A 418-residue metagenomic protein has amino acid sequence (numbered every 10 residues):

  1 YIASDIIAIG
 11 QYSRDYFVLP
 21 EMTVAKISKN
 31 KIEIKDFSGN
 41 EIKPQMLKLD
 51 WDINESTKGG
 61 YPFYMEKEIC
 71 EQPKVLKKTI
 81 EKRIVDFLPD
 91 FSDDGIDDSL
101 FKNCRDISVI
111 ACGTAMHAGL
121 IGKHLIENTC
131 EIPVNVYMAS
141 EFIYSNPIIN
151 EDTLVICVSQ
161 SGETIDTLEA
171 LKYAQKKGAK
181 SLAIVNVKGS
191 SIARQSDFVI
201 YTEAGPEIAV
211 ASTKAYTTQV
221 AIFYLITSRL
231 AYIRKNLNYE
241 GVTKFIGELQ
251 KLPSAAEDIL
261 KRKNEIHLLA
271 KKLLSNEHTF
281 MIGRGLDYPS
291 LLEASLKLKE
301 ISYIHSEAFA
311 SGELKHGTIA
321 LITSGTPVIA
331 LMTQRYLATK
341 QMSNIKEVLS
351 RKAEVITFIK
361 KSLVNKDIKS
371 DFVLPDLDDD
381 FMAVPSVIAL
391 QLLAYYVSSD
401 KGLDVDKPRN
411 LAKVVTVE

Functional and structural regions predicted by a protein language model:
Y1-A3, V18, V24-K26, E33-K35 (+15 more regions): Structured core elements
Y1-K102, A115, H124, N128-T129 (+8 more regions): N-terminal segments that mediate ammonia production and transfer in glutamine-dependent amidotransferase systems
D15, E21-T23, N30-I32, L47 (+16 more regions): Structural beta-strand/beta-sheet cores of well-ordered domains, especially the beta-sheet scaffolds that support
G39, D367, L377-E418: Generic C-terminus detector
Y61-M65, G113-G122, M281, G285-E300 (+1 more regions): Conserved phosphate/anionic-ligand binding catalytic regions in large, soluble enzymes, centered on
Q72-S108, F198-P327, S399-E418: Active-site phosphate/pyrophosphate-binding segments
K102-K251, R284, L331-L374, L393 (+1 more regions): Glycine-rich phosphate-binding loops that contact phosphosugars or nucleotide phosphates
G325-Q334, S386-V387, Q391: Hydrophobic membrane-spanning alpha-helices of multi-pass integral membrane proteins
